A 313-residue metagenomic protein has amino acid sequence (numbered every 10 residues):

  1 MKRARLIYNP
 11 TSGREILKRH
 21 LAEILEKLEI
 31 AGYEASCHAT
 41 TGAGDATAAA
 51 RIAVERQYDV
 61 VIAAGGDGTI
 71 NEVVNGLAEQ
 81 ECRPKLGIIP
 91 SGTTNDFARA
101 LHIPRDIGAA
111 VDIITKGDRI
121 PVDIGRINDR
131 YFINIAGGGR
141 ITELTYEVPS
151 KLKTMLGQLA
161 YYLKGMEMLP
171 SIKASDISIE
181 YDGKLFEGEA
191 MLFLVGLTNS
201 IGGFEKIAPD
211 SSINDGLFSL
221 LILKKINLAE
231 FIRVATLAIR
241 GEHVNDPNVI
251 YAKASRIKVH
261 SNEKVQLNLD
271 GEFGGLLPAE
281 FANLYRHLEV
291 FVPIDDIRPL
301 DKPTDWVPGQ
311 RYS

Functional and structural regions predicted by a protein language model:
M1-V61, I297, T304-S313: ATP/NTP phosphate-donor binding region
P10, A64-G66, S91: Glycine-rich beta-strand-to-loop/alpha-helix junction loops that act as flexible
A31, T40, E79-M191: Catalytic core of DAGKc-family lipid kinases
G68-E81: Short Gly/Thr/Asp-enriched flexible loops that form oxyanion-binding sites at enzyme active sites
G137, I141, L194-I207, F273: Glycine-rich phosphate/pyrophosphate-binding beta-alpha loops
L152-A160, P209-E230: Gly/Ser/Thr-rich active-site loops/lids in small-molecule metabolic enzymes that frequently grip phosphoryl groups
Y181, E187, S212, I222-S313: ATP/nucleoside-binding phosphotransfer catalytic cores, i.e., glycine-rich phosphate-binding loops
